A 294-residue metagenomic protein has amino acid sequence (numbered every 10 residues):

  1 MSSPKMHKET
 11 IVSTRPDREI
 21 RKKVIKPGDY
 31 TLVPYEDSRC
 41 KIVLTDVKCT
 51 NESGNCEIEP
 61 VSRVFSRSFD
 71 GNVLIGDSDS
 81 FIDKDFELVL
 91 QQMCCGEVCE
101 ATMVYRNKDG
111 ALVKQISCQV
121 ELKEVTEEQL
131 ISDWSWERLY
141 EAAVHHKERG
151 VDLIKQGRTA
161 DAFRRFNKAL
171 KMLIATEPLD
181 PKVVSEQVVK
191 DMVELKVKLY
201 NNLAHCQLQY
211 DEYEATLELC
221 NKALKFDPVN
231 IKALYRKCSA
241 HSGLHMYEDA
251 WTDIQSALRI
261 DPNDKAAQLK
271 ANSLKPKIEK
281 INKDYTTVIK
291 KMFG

Functional and structural regions predicted by a protein language model:
T50-E124, V151, N202: A beta-strand/beta-hairpin structural motif
A142-A175: Alpha-helical segment of the N-proximal tetratricopeptide repeat
T159-A160, K168-A233: Alpha-helical adaptor scaffolds
D191-Y200, A204-C206, Y247, T252 (+1 more regions): Alpha-helical linker/edge segments of TPR/alpha-solenoid repeat scaffolds and analogous pre-/post-domain helices
